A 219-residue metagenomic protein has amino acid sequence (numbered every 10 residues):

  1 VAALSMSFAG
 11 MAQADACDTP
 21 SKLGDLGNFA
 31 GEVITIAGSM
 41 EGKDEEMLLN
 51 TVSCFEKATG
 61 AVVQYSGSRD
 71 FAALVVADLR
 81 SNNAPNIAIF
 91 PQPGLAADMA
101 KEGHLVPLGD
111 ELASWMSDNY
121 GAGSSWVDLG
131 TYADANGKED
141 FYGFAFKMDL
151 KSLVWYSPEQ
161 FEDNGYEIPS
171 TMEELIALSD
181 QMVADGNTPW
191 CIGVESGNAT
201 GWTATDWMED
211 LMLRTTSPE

Functional and structural regions predicted by a protein language model:
V1-I34, K57, S114, D163: Short, low-complexity disordered leader/linker segments with a strong preference for bacterial N-terminal type II
D15-N28, P93-S152, T203: Hinge/lid segment of periplasmic solute-binding proteins
K22-D25, G42-G60: Short, polar/charged alpha-helical segment
A30-E41, A61-S66, I87, Y142 (+1 more regions): Short, well-ordered beta-strand elements
E41-D44, D70-A72, P93-A97, D149-S152 (+2 more regions): Solvent-exposed loop/turn segments at secondary-structure junctions within structured extracellular/periplasmic domains
N50-W126, E159-S170: Extracytoplasmic "Venus flytrap"/periplasmic binding protein-like
S53, K57-G60, D134-D206, R214-E219: Helix-loop-helix "hinge/cap" segment bordering the ligand-binding cleft or interdomain interface
S68, P107-E111, T203-T205, L211-R214: Short, glycine-/small- and polar/acidic-enriched structural segments that line small-molecule recognition paths
